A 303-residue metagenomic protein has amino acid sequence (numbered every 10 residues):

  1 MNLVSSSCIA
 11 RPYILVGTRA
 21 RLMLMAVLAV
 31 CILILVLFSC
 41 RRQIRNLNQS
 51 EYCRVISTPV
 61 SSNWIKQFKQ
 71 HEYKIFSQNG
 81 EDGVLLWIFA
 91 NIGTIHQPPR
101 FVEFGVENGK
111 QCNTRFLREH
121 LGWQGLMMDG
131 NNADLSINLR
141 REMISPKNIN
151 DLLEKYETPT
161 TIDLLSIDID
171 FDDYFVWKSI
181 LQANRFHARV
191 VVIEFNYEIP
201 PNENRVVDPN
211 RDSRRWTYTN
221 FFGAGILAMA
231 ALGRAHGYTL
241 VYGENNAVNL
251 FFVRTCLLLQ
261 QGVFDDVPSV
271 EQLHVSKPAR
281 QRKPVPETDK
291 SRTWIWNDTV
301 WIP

Functional and structural regions predicted by a protein language model:
N2-L47: N-terminal signal-anchor transmembrane helix specifying type II single-pass membrane topology of secretory-pathway
L3, L47-Q49, G83, K290: Short linear motifs in intrinsically disordered/low-complexity regions
N48-I65, K69: N-terminal low-complexity, Pro/Thr/Ser-rich intrinsically disordered segments that act as propeptides or flexible
R54, K66, D151-E154, A228 (+1 more regions): Polar/charged alpha-helical tracts
K66-I167, F171-Y174, Y197-P200, V285-E287: SAM cofactor-binding core of SAM-dependent methyltransferases, primarily the Rossmann-like beta-alpha-beta module
H71, E103, T161-I167, F171-P303: Conserved acidic-Pro-Pro-aromatic motif
